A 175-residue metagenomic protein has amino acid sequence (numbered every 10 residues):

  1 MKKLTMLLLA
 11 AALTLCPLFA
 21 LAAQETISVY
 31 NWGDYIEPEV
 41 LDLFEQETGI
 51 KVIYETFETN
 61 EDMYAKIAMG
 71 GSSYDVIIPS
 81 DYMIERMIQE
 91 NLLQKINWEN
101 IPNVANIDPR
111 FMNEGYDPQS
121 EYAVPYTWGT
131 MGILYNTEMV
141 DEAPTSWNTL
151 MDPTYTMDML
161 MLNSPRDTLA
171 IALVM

Functional and structural regions predicted by a protein language model:
M1-L8: Positively charged n-region of N-terminal signal peptides that target proteins for export
L8-P17: Bacterial N-terminal signal peptides
A11, D34-I36, R166: Short, glycine/serine-rich, charged loops/turns that create anion-binding and catalytic segments at active sites
A20: N-terminal loops that bind phosphate or other acidic moieties and the adjacent beta-alpha structural core
A23-R86: Early extracytoplasmic/lumenal segment of secretory-pathway proteins
S73, I78-M175: Extracytoplasmic ligand-binding site segments that recognize negatively charged/polar headgroups
